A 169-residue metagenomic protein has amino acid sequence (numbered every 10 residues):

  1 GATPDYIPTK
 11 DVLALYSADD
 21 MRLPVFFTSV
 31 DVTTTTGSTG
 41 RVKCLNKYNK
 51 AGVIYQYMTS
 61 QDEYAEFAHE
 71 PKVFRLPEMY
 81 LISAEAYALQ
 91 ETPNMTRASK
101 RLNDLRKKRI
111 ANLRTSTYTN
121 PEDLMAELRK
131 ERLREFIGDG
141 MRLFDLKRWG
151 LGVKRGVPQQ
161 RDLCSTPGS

Functional and structural regions predicted by a protein language model:
T3, P8-K10, Y16-S169: Acidic/polar-rich alpha-helix caps and helix-coil junctions
